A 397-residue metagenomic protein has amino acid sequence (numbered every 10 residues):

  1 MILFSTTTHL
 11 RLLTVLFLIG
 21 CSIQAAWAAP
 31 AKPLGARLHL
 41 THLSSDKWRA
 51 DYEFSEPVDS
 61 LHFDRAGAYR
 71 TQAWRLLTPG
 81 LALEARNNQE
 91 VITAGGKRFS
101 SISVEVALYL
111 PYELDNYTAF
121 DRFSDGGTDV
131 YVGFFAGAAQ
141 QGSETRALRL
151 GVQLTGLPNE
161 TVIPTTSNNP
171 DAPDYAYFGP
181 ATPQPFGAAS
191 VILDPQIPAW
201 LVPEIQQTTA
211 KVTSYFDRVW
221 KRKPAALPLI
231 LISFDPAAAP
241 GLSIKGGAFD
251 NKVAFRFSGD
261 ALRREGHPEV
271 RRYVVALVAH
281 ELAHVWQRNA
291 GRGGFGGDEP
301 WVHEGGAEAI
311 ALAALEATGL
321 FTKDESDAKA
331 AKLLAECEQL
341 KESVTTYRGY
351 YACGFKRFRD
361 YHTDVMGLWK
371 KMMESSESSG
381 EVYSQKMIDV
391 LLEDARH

Functional and structural regions predicted by a protein language model:
I2-L13: Bacterial N-terminal signal peptides that target proteins for export
L13-S22: Bacterial N-terminal signal peptides
I23-W27: Sec/Tat signal peptide C-region and signal peptidase I cleavage site
A29-A225: Non-catalytic architectural context of zinc metalloproteases
P183-G294: Juxtacatalytic substrate-recognition/specificity segment
L262-H267, A331-T345: Acidic/His metal-coordination segments adjacent to aromatic residues that form catalytic metal sites in metalloenzymes
A290, G296-E338: Post-HExxH zinc-binding segment in Zn-dependent metallohydrolases
E338-E342, Y347, F355-H397: Amphipathic alpha-helical substructures
